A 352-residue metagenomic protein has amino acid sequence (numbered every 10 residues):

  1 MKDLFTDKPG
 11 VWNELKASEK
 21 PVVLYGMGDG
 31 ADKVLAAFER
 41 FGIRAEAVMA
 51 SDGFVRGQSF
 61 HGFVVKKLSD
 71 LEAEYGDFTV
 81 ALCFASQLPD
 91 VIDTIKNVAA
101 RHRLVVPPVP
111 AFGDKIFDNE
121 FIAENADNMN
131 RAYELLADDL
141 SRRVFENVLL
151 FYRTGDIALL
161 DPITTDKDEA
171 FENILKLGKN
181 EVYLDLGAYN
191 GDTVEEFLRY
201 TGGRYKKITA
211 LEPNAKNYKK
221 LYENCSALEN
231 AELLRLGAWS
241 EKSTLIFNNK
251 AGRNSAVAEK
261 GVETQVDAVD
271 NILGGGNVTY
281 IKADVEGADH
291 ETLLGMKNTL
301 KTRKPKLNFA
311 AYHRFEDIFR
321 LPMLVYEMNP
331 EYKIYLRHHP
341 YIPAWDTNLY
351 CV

Functional and structural regions predicted by a protein language model:
M1-A45, S51-V352: Phosphate/nucleotide-binding beta-alpha loop and adjacent structural elements of enzyme active sites
